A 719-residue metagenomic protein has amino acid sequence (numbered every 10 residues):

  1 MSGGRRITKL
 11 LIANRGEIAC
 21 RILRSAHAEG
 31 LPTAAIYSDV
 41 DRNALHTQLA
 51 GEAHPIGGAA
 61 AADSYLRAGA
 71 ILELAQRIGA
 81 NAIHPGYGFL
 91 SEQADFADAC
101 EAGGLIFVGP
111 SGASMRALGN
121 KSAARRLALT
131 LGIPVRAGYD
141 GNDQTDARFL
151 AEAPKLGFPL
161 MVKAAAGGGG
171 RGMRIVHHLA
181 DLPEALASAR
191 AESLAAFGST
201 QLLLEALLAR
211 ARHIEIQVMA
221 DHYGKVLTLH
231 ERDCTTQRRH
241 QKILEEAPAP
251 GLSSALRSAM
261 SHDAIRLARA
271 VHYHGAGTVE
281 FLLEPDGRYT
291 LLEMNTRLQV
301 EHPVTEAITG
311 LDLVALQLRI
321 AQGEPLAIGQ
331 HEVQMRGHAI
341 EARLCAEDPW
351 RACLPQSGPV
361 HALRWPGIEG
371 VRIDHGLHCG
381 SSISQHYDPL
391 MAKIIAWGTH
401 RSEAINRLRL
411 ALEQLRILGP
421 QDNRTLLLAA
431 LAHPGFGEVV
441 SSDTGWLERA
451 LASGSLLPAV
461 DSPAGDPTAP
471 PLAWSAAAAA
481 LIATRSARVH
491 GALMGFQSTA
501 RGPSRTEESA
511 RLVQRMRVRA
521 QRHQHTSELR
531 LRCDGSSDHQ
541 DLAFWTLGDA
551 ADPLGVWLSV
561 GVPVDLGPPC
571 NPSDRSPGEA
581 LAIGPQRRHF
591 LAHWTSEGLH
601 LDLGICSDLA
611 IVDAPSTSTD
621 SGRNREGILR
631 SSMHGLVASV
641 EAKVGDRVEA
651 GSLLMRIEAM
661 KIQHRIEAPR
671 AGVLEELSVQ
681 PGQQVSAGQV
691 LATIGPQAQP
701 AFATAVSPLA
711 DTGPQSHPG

Functional and structural regions predicted by a protein language model:
M1-V279, L283-H302: N-terminal beta-alpha lobe that positions the nucleotide/phosphoryl donor in ATP/NTP-coupled carboxylate activation
T8, R171-G172, P248, D388-I394 (+1 more regions): Short amphipathic alpha-helical segments
G51, I83, Q217, Q317 (+4 more regions): Residue-level signal for inorganic ion chemistry
M173-I175, A206, L252, L390-T399 (+2 more regions): Short, well-ordered beta-strand elements within core beta-sheets of diverse protein domains
M219-D221, L282-E284, C345, L363 (+2 more regions): Short beta-strand micro-motifs enriched in acidic
A264, P303-W557, G561-V564, P569 (+3 more regions): Catalytic cores of soluble metabolic enzymes centered on carboxylation/carboxyl-transfer
R587, L591-S631: Catalytic P-loop NTP-binding/switch module of NTPases
T619-G719: Structured functional modules or segments
